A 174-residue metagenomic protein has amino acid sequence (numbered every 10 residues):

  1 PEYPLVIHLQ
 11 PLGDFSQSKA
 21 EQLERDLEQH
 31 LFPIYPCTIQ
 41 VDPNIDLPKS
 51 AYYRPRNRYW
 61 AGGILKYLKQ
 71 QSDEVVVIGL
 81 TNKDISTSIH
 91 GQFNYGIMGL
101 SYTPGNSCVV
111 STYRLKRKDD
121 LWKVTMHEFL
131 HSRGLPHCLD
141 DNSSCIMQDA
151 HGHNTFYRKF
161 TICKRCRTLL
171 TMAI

Functional and structural regions predicted by a protein language model:
P1-E2, H127: Short intrinsically disordered, low-complexity coil segments enriched in acidic
E2-K19: Fold-level signature of zinc-dependent metallopeptidase catalytic domains
Y3-V6, E74, P104, F160: A structure-centric signal for secondary-structure junctions around beta-strands
Q17, E21-V124, S132, P136: Metzincin-family zinc-dependent endopeptidase catalytic domain
F93-D120, P136-I174: Metalloprotease/metallohydrolase-associated module, dominated by Zn2+-dependent proteases
